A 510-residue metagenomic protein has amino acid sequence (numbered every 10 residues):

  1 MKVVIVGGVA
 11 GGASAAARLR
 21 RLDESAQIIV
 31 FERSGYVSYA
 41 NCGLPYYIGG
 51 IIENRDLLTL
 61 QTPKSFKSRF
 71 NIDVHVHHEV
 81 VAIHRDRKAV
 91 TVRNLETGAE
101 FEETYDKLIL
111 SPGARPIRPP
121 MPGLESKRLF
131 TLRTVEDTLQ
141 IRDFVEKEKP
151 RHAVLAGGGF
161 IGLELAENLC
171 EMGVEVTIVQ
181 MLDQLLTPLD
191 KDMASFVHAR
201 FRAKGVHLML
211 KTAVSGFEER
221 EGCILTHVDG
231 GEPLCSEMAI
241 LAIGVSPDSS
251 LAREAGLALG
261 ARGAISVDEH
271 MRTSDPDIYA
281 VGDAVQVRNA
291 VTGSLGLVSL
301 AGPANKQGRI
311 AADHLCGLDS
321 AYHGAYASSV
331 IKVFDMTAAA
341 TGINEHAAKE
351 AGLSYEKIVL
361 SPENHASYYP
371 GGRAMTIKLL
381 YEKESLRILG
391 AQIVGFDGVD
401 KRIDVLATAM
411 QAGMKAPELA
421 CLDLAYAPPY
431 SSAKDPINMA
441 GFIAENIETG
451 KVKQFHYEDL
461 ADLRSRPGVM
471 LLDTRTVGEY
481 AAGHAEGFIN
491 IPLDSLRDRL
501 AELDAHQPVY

Functional and structural regions predicted by a protein language model:
M1-E79, I117, A166-L189, S328 (+4 more regions): Beta1-alpha1 glycine-rich phosphate/pyrophosphate-binding loop at the start of Rossmann-like nucleotide-binding domains
M1-K2, G8, A284-D397, P428-S432 (+2 more regions): Mid-to-C-terminal Rossmann-like scaffold of FAD/NAD(P)H-dependent oxidoreductases
S25-Q27, R69, H75-E96, E103 (+1 more regions): A Rossmann-like FAD-binding core segment of flavoenzymes
T59, H152-A153, F160-E218, V298-A304 (+1 more regions): Rossmann-like dinucleotide-binding cores of NAD(P)H-dependent redox enzymes
E103-G113, A156, L234-G244, G308 (+1 more regions): Short hydrophobic core segments
L110-M172, H207, V267-E269, I489-R499: Glycine-rich dinucleotide-binding loop and its adjacent helix/turn
M121, D459-Y510: Positively charged, proline/Ser/Thr-rich regional signature most characteristic of the Rhodanese/CDC25-like
E125-K149, E232-D313, V405, A409 (+1 more regions): FAD-site-proximal beta/loop scaffold in flavoenzymes
